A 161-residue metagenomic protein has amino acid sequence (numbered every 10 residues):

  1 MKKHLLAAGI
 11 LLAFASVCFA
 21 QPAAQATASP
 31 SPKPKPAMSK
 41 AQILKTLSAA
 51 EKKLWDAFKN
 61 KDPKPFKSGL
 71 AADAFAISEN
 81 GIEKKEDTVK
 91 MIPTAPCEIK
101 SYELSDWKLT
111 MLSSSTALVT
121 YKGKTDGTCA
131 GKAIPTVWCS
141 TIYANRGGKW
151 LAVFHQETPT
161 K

Functional and structural regions predicted by a protein language model:
M1-H4, Q21: Positively charged n-region of N-terminal signal peptides that target proteins for export
K3-L6, S113: Long, low-complexity, proline- and polar/charged-enriched segments that are largely intrinsically disordered
A7-V17: Bacterial N-terminal signal peptides
Q21-S68, D73-K161: A beta-strand edge to alpha-helix "cap/lid" segment located at domain peripheries
